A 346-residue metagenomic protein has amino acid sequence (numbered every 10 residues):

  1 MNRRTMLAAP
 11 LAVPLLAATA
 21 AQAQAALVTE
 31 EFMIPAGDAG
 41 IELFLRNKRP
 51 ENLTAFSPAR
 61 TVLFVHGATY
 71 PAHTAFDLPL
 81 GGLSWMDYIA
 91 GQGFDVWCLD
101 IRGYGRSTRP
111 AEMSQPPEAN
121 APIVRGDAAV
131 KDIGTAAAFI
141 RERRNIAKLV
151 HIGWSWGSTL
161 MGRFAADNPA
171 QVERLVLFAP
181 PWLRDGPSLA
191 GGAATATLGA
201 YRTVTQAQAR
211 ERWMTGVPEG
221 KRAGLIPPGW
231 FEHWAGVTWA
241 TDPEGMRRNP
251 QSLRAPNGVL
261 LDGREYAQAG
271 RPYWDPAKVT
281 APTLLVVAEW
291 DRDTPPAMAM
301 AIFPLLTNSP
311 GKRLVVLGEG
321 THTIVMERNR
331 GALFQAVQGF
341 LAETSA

Functional and structural regions predicted by a protein language model:
T5-A23: N-terminal export signals
A25-T54: N-terminal cap/lid segment of alpha/beta-hydrolase-fold proteins
T54-P58, V62-G91: Short, surface-exposed "cap/lid" segments of acyl-processing enzymes
L83-P110: Conserved alpha/beta-hydrolase
V130-A147: Conserved acidic catalytic loop of the alpha/beta-hydrolase fold
G186-V286: Alpha/beta-hydrolase
R292-M298: Conserved alpha/beta-hydrolase "acid-adjacent" motif
G320-R330: Catalytic histidine-centered segment of alpha/beta-hydrolase-like enzymes
